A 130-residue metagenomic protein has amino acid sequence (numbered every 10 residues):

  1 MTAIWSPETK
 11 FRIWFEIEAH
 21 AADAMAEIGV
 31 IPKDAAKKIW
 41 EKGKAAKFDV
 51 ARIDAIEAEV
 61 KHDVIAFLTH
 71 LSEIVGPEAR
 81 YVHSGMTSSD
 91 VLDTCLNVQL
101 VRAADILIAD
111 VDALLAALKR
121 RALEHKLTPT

Functional and structural regions predicted by a protein language model:
M1-T130: A helix-coil-helix interface module used to build multimeric assemblies and to scaffold catalytic/cofactor sites
